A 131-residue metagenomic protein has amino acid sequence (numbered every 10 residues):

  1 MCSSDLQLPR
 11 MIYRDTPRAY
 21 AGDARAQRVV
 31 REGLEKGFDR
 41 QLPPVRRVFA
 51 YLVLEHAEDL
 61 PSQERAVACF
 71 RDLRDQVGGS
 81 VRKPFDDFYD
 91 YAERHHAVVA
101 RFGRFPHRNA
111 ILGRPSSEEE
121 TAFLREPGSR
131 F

Functional and structural regions predicted by a protein language model:
M1-S3: Short, small-residue-biased leader/transition segments that mark boundaries at the very start of proteins
L6-Q7, A68: Generic structural signal for well-ordered, non-membrane alpha-helices
Q7-P9, T16-Q27, P44, E55-P61 (+2 more regions): Terminal-appendage/accessory-domain detector
I12-Y13, R74: Short amphipathic alpha-helical interaction patches enriched in hydrophobic/aromatic residues with interspersed Lys/Arg
Q27-G78: A contiguous pocket-lining binding segment that forms or flanks enzyme active sites
L73-D90: Acidic interhelical loop/turn segments
